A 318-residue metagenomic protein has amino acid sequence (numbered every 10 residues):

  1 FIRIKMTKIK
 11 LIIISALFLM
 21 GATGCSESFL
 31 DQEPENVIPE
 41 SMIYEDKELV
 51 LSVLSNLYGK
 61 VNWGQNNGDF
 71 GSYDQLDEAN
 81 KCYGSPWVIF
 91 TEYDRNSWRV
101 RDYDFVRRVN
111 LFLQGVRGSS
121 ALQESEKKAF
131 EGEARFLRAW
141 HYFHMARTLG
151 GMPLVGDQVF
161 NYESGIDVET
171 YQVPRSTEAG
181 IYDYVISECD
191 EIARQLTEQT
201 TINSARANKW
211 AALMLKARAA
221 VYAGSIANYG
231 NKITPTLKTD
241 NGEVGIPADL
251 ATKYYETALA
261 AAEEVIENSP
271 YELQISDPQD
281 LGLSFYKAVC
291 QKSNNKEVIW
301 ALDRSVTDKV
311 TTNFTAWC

Functional and structural regions predicted by a protein language model:
I2-I13: Bacterial N-terminal signal peptides that target proteins for export
I14-F18: Hydrophobic helical h-region of N-terminal Sec-dependent signal peptides in bacterial secretory/periplasmic proteins
A22-G24: C-terminal motif of bacterial Sec signal peptides marking the signal peptidase cleavage site
S26-Y83, E131, M152, Y182 (+3 more regions): An aromatic- and glycine-enriched ligand-binding surface/loop that stacks and positions planar moieties
E35-P39, F90-T91, D157-I166: Short linear capping/connector segments at secondary-structure termini
P39, E45-W63, N80-L149, V168-S204: Conserved, well-structured interaction surfaces
V116, D157-Q158, L302-R304: Active-site-proximal beta-strand/loop segments in catalytic clefts of secreted hydrolases
F160-Q172, K238-P247: Aromatic- and acidic-residue-enriched carbohydrate-binding clefts of CAZyme catalytic domains
